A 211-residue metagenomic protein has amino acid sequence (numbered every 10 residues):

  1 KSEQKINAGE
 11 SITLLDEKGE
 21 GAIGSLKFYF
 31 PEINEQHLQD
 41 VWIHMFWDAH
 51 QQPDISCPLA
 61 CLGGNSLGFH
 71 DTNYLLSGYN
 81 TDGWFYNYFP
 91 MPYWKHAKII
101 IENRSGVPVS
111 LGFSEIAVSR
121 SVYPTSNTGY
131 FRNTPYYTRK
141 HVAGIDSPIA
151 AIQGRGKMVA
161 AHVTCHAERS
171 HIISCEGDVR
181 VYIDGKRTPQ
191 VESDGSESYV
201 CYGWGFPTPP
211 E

Functional and structural regions predicted by a protein language model:
K1-E211: Beta-strand-centric surfaces of beta-sandwich/beta-rich domains
